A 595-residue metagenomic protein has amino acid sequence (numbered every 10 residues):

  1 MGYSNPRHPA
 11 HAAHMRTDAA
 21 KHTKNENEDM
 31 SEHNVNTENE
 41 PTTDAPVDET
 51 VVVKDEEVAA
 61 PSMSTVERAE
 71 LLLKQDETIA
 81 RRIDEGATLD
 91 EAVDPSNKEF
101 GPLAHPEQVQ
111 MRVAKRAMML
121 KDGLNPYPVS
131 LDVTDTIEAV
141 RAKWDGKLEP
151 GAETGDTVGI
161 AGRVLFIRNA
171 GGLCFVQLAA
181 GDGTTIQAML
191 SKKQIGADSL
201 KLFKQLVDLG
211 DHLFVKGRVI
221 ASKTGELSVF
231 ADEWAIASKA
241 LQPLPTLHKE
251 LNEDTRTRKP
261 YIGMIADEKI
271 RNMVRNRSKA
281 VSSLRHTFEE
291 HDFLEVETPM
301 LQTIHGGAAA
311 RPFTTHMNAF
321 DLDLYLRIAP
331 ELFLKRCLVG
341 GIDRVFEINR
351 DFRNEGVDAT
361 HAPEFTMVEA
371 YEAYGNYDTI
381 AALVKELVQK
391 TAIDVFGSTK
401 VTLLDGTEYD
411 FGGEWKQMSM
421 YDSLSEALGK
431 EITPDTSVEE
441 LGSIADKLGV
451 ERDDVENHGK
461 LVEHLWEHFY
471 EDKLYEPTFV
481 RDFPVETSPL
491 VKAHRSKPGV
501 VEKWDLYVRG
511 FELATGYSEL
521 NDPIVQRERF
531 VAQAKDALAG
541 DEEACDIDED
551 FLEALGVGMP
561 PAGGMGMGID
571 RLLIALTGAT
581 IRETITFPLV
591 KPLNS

Functional and structural regions predicted by a protein language model:
G2, K21-S595: Class II aminoacyl-tRNA synthetase catalytic cores and aaRS-like
G2-H8: Extreme N-terminal basic, low-complexity initiation segments that serve as generic localization/processing leaders
P9-M15, A19, T23: Short hydrophobic alpha-helical segments enriched in small aliphatic residues
